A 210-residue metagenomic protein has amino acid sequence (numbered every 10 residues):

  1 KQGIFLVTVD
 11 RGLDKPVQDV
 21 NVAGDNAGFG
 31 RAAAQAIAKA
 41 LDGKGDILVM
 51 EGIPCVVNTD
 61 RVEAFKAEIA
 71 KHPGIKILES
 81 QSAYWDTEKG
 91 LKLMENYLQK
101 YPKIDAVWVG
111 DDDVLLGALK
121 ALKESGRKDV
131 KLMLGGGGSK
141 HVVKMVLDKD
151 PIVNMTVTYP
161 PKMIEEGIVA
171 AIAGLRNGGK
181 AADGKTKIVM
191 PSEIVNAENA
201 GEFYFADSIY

Functional and structural regions predicted by a protein language model:
K1, F65, E79, A83-K144: Hydrophobic alpha-helical
K1-G28, A32, K39, D46 (+2 more regions): Flexible loop/hinge segments that line or gate small-molecule binding clefts
Q2-F5, V9, A36-K44, E68-H72 (+6 more regions): Structured segments of extracytoplasmic/periplasmic soluble domains in secreted or envelope-associated proteins
F5-D10, N21-A23, I47-M50, L78-S80 (+3 more regions): Structural recognition of the beta-strand scaffold that forms the well-ordered cores of secreted hydrolase catalytic
P16, D46-E51, K66-T87: Short beta-strand elements in bilobed, periplasmic/extracellular small-molecule ligand-binding domains
V22-I47, T59-D60, K89-L91, G138-V143 (+1 more regions): Hydrophobic alpha-helical segments within soluble ligand-binding/sensing domains
F29-A36, V57-I75, K89, L93 (+2 more regions): Short, solvent-exposed amphipathic alpha-helices that sit in or adjacent to ligand/effector-binding or catalytic
V57, E68-I69, Y159-Y210: Hinge/cleft segment of the Venus flytrap/periplasmic-binding protein
